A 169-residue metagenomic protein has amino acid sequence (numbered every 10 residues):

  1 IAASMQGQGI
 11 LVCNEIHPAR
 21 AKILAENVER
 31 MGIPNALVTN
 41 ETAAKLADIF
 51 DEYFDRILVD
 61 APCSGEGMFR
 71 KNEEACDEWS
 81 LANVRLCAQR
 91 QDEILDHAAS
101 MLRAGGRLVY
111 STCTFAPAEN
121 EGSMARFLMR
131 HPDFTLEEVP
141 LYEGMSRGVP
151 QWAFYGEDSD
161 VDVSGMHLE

Functional and structural regions predicted by a protein language model:
I1-E169: S-adenosylmethionine
